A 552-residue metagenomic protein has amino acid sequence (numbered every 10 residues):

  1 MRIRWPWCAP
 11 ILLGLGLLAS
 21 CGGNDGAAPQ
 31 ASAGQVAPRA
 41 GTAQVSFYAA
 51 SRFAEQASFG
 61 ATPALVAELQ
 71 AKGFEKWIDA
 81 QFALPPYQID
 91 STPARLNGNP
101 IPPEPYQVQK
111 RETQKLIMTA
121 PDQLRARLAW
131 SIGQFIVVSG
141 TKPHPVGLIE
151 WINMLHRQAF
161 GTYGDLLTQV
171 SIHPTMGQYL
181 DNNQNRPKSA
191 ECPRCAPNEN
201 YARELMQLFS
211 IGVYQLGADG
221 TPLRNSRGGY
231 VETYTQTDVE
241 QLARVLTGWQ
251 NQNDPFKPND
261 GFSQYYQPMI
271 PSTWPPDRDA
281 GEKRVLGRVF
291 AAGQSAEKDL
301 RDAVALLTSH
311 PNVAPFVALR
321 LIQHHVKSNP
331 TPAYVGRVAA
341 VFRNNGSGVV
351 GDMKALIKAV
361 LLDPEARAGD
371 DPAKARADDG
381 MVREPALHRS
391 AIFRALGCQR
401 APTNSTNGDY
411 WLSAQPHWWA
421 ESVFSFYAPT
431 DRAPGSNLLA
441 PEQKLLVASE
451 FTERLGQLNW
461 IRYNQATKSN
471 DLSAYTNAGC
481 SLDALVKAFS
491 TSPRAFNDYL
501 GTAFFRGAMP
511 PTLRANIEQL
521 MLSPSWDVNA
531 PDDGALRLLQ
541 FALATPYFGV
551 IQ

Functional and structural regions predicted by a protein language model:
M1-I11: Bacterial N-terminal signal peptides that target proteins for export
L17-S20: C-terminal motif of bacterial Sec signal peptides marking the signal peptidase cleavage site
G22-D25: Bacterial signal peptide processing site
P29-F47: N-terminal low-complexity, Pro/Thr/Ser-rich intrinsically disordered segments that act as propeptides or flexible
A43-Q44, S51-S58, N99, H310-A314 (+2 more regions): Flexible, low-complexity segments enriched for small/polar residues
A61-Q158, Y179, N183: N-terminal accessory alpha/beta regions
Q70, P93-L96, Y106-T113, G147-S405 (+1 more regions): Active-site substrate-binding loop specific to GH73 endo-beta-N-acetylglucosaminidase modules in bacterial autolysins
I132, L166-V170, L356, L500 (+1 more regions): Amphipathic alpha-helical coiled-coil/leucine-zipper-like oligomerization segments
